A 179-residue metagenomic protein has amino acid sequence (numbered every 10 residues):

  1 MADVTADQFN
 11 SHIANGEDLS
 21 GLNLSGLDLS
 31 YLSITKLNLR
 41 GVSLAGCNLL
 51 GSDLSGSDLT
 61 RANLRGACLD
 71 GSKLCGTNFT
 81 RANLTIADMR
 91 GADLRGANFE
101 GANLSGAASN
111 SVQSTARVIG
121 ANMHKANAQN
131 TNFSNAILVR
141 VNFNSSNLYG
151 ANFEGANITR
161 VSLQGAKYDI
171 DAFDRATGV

Functional and structural regions predicted by a protein language model:
D3-V179: Tandem repeat scaffolds
